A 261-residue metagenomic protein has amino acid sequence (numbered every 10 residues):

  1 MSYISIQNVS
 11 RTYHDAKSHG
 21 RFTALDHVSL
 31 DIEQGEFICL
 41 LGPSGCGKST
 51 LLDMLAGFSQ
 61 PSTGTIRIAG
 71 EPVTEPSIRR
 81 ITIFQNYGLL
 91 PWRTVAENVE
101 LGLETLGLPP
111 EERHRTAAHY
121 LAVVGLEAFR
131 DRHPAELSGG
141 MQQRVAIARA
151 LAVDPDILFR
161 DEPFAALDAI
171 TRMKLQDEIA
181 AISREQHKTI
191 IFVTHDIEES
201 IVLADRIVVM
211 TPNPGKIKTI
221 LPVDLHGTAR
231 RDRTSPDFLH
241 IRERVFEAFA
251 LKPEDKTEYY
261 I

Functional and structural regions predicted by a protein language model:
L41-P43: The feature captures the beta-strand-to-loop junction immediately N-terminal to the Walker
A56: Helix-to-loop junction immediately C-terminal to a conserved catalytic motif
G64-P76: Conserved ABC transporter NBD signature motif
E100, E104, E111-F129, A181: Conserved ABC ATPase "signature" region
H133-L137, M141: Conserved ABC ATPase signature
A152-D156: A short, proline-enriched helix->beta-strand linker immediately N-terminal to the Walker B motif in ABC-type P-loop
L158-D161: Catalytic Walker B motif of ABC-type/P-loop ATPase nucleotide-binding domains
